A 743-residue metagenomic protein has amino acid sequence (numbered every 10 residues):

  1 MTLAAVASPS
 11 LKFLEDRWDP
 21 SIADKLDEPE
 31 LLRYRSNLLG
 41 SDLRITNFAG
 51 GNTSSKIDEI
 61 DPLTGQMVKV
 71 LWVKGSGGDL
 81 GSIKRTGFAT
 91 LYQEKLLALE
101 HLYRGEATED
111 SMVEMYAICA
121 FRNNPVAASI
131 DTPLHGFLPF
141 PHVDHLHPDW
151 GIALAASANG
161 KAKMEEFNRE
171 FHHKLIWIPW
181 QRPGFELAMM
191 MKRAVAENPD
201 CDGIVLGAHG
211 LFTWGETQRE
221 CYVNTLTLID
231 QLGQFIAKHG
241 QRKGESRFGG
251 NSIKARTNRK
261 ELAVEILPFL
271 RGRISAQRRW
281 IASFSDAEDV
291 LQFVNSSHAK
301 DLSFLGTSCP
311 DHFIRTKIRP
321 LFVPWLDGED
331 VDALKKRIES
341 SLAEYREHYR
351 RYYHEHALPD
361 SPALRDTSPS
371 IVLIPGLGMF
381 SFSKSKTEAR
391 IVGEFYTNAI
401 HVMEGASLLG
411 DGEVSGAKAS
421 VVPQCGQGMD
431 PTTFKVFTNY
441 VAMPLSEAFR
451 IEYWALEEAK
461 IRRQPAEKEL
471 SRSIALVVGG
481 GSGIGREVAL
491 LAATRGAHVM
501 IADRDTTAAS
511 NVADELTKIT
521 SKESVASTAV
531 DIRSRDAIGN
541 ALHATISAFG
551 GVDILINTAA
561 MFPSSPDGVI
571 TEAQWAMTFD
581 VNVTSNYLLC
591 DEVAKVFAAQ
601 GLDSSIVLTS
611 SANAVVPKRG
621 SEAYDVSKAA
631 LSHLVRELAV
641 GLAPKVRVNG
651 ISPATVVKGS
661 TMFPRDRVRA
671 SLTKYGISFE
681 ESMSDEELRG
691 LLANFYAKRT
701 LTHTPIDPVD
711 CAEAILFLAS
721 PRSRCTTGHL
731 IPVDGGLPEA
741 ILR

Functional and structural regions predicted by a protein language model:
T2-A475, E487: Glycine-rich flexible loops
P566-D567, T571-F579, Y696: Substrate-binding pocket helix/loop in short-chain dehydrogenase/reductase
G568, V616-E622, H703, P721: Active-site loop immediately N-terminal to the catalytic Tyr-X3-Lys motif of short-chain dehydrogenase/reductase
C590, S627: Active-site helix of classical SDR
S611: Residue(s) in the substrate-gating loop at a strand-loop-helix junction that position the organic substrate next
A643-R647, T726-G728: Short, small/polar-rich loop/turn modules that mediate ligand/substrate recognition or access, typified
T727-R743: Short C-terminal tail/terminal secondary-structure segment of NAD(P)H-dependent dehydrogenase/reductase domains
